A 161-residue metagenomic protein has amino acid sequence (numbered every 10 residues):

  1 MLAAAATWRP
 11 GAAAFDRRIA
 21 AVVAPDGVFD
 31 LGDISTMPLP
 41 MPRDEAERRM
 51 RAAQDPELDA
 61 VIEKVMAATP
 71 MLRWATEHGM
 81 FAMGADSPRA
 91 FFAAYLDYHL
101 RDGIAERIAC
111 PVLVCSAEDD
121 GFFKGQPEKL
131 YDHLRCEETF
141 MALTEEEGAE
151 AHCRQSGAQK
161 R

Functional and structural regions predicted by a protein language model:
M1-A12: Glycine-rich nucleophile elbow surrounding the catalytic serine of serine-hydrolase chemistry
G11-A93, S116: Hydrolase active-site cap/lid region
A85-I104, C110: Active-site nucleophile elbow and catalytic-triad environment of alpha/beta-hydrolase enzymes
I108, V114-S116: Short beta-strand/loop motif that positions the catalytic acidic residue of the alpha/beta-hydrolase fold
D119-Q126: Conserved alpha/beta-hydrolase "acid-adjacent" motif
Q126-P127, Q155: Residues at alpha-helix caps and immediate loop-helix transition turns in enzyme cores, especially N- and C-cap
Y131-A151: Catalytic histidine neighborhood in serine/cysteine hydrolases with alpha/beta-hydrolase-type architecture
A151-R161: Post-His helix in hydrolase/transferase enzymes
